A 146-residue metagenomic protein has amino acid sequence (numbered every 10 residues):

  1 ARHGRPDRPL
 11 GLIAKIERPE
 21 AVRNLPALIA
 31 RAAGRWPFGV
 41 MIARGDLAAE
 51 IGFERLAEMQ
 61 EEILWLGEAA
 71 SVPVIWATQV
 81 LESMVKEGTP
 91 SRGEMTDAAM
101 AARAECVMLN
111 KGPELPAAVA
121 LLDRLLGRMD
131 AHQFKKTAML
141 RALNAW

Functional and structural regions predicted by a protein language model:
A1-T78, E82-A102, L109-W146: Conserved alpha/beta-domain cores
